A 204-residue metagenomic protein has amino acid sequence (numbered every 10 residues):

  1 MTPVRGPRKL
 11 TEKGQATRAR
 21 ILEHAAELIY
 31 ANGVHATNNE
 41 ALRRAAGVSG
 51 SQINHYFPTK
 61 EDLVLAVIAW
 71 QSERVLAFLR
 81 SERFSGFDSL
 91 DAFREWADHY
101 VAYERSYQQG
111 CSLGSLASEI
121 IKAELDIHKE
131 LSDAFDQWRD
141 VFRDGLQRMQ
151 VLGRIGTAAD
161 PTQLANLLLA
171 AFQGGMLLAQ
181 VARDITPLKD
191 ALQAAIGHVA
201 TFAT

Functional and structural regions predicted by a protein language model:
M1-A16: N-terminal intrinsically disordered/low-complexity leader segments
R20, H24, L28-D62, A66: Helix-turn-helix
A66, R80-G110, P161-L168: Hydrophobic alpha-helical connector segments
A69-V75: Short, basic, alpha-helical segments at the C-terminal edge of helix-turn-helix-like DNA-binding modules
G86, A123-L125, D136-L164, T201-T204: Hydrophobic alpha-helical bundle segments that form small-molecule/ligand-binding pockets
D91, K129-D133, V151-L167, T186 (+1 more regions): All-alpha amphipathic helical-bundle segments outside canonical DNA-binding/catalytic cores that form hydrophobic
D91-A92, S106-D126: Amphipathic alpha-helical segments used for helix-helix packing
Y103, R148, L169-T186, H198-T204: Amphipathic C-terminal alpha-helical segment
